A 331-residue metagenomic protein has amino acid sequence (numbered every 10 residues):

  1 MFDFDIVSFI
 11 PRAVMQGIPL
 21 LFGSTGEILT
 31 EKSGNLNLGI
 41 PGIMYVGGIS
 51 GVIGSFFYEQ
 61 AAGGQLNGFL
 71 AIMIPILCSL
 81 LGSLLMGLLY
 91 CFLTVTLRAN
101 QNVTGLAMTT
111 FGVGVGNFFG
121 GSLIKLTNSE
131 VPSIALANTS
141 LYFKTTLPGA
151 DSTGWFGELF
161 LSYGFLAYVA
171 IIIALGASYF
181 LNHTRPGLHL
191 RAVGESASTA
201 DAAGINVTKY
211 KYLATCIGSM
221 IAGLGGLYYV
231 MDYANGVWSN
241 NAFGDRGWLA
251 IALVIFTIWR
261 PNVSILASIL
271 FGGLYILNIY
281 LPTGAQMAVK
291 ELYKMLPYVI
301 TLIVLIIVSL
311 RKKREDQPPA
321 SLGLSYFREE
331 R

Functional and structural regions predicted by a protein language model:
M1-G23, L36, S50, E59-I74: Membrane-interfacial amphipathic/re-entrant helices at transmembrane-helix boundaries
G23, G48-V52, V113-N117, A167-S178 (+4 more regions): Hydrophobic core segments of alpha-helical transmembrane domains in multi-pass membrane transport and ion-translocation
L29, I53, F57, L85-L88 (+7 more regions): Membrane-interface helix caps of multi-pass small-molecule transporters
G64-V115, Y275: Alpha-helical transmembrane segments within multi-pass membrane transporters and channels
G112-N182, A285-Y293, P319-R331: Transmembrane helix-bundle core of multi-pass membrane transporters and related energy-transducing complexes
E158-V237, P261, L266: Helix-loop-helix "hairpin" substructures at the membrane interface of multi-pass membrane proteins
E195-A202, V207-K209, L281-R331: Cytosolic-side transmembrane-helix boundaries in multi-pass membrane proteins
A222, D232-Y298: Transmembrane alpha-helical segments in multi-pass inner-membrane proteins
